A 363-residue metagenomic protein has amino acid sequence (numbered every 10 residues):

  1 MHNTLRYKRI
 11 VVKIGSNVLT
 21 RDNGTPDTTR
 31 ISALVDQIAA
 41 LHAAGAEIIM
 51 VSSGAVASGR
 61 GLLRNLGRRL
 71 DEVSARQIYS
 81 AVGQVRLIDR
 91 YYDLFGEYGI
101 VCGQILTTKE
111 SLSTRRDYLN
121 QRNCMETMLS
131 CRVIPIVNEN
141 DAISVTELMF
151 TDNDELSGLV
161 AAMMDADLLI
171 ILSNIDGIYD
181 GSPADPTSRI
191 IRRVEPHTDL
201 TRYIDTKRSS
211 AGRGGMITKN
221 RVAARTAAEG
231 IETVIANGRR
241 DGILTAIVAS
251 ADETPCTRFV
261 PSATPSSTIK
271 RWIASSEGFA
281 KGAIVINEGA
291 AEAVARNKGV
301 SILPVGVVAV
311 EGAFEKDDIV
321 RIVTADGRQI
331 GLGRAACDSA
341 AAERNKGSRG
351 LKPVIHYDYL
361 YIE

Functional and structural regions predicted by a protein language model:
M1-E363: C-terminal catalytic "cap/lid" subdomain
